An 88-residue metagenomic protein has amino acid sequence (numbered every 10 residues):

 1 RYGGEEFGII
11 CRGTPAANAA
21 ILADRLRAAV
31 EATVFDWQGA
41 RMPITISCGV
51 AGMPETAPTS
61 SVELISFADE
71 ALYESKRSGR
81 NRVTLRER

Functional and structural regions predicted by a protein language model:
R1, V30-I46: Catalytic core regions of nucleotide second-messenger enzymes
G3-G4, Q38, G79-R80: A short glycine-centered flexible hinge/capping loop motif at secondary-structure junctions
E5-T14: Short beta-strand->loop micro-motif that forms the acidic, two-metal-ion catalytic signature in nucleotide-processing
F7, I46-V50: A structural signal for short, well-ordered beta-strand segments
F7, L26, R88: N-terminal sensory regulatory modules of PAS/LOV and PAS-like folds
A16, A20, M53-E87: Catalytic-core segments of nucleotide cyclases and related cyclic-nucleotide turnover enzymes
N18-D36, F67-D69: Alpha-helical scaffold within the catalytic cores of cyclic-nucleotide enzymes
